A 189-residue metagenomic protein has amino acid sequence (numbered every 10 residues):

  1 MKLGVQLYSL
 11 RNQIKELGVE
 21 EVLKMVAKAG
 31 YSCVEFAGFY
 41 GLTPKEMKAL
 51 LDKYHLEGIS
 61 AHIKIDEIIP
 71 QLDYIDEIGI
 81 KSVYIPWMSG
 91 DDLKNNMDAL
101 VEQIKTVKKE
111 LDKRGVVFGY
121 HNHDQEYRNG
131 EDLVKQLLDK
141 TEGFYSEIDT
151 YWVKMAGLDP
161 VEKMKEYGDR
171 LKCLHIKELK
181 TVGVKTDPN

Functional and structural regions predicted by a protein language model:
M1-S82: N-terminal pre-domain/capping segments
Q6-L10, A37-F39, I63-D66, M88-G90 (+3 more regions): Active-site beta-loop-alpha junctions enriched in small/polar residues
I14, G18-E21, P70, N95-Q103 (+2 more regions): Alpha-helix N-cap and loop-to-helix initiation/capping positions
L23, P44-K48, I68-I75, V101-K108 (+3 more regions): Generic structural signal for well-ordered alpha-helices, preferentially at hydrophobic/aromatic core positions
T43, D92, G183: Short glycine-rich, flexible loops that bind phosphorylated cofactors or substrates
K53-Y54, I78, V107, K113-R114 (+1 more regions): Helix C-cap/helix->beta junction micro-motif
E67-I104: Glycine/small-residue-rich loop that forms an oxyanion/phosphate-binding "nest" at active or ligand-binding sites
K113-N189: Acidic/histidine-rich catalytic cores of soluble enzymes
